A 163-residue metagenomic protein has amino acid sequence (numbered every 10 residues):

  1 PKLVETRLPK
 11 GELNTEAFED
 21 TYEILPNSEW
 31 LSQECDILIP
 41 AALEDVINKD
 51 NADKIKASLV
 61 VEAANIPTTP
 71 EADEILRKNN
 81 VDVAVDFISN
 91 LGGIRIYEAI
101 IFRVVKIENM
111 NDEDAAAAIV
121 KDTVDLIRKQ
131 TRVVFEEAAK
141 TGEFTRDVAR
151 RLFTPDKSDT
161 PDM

Functional and structural regions predicted by a protein language model:
P1-S32: Glycine-rich phosphate/diphosphate-binding loop of Rossmann-like nucleotide-binding domains
L13-E16, E34-I37, A57-S58, P70-A72: Short linear motifs at secondary-structure transitions and domain/linker junctions
Y22-E23, I39, I47, N80: Short, functionally important structural connectors and interaction interfaces within domains
L25-C35, E44-V60: Rossmann-fold NAD(P) dinucleotide-binding segment
I39-A41, A63: Short, well-ordered coil/turn residues at beta-beta hairpins and beta-strand->alpha-helix junctions within
L43-E44, I66: Short glycine-rich anion-binding loops that position phosphate/pyrophosphate groups of nucleotides and phosphorylated
K54-M163: Adenosine-phosphate binding glycine-rich loop
